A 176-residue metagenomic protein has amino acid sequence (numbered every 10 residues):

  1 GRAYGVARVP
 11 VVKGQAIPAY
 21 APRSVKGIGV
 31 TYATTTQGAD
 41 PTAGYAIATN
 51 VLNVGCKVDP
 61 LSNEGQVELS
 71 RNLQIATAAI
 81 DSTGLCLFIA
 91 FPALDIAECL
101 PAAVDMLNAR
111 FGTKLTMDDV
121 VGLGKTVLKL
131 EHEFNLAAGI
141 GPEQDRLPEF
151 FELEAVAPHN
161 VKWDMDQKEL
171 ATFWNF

Functional and structural regions predicted by a protein language model:
G1-F176: Extended C-terminal regions of large enzymes
